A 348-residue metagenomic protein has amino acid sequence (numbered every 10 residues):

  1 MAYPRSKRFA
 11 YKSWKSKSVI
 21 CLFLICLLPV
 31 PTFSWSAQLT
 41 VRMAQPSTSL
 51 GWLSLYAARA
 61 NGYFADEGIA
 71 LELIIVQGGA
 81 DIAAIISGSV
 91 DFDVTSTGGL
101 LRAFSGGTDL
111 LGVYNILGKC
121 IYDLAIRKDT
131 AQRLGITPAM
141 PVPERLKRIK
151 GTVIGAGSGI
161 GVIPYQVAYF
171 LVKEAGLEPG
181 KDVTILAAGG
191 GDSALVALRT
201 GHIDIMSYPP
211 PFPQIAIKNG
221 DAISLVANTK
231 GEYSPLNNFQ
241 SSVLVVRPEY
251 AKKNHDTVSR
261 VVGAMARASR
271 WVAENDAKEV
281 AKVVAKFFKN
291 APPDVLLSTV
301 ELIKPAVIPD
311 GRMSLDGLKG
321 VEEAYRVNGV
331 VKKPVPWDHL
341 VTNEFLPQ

Functional and structural regions predicted by a protein language model:
M1-W14: N-terminal secretory signal peptides that target proteins for export/translocation
V19-P31: Bacterial N-terminal signal peptides
A37-G180, I185-A188, D204-P210, A227: Short, glycine-/small- and polar/acidic-enriched structural segments that line small-molecule recognition paths
L53, G118-L124, K128-T130, A222-I223 (+3 more regions): Small-molecule pocket liners
D66, A131-T137, G231-N237, K304-S314: Short, solvent-exposed loop/beta-turn-alpha elements that line the ligand-binding surface or hinge of extracytoplasmic
S193-K286: Pocket-lining segment of extracytoplasmic ligand-binding domains
K252-V330: Secondary-structure end/capping motifs
E322-Q348: Conserved C-terminal helix/tail region of periplasmic/extracytoplasmic solute-binding proteins
